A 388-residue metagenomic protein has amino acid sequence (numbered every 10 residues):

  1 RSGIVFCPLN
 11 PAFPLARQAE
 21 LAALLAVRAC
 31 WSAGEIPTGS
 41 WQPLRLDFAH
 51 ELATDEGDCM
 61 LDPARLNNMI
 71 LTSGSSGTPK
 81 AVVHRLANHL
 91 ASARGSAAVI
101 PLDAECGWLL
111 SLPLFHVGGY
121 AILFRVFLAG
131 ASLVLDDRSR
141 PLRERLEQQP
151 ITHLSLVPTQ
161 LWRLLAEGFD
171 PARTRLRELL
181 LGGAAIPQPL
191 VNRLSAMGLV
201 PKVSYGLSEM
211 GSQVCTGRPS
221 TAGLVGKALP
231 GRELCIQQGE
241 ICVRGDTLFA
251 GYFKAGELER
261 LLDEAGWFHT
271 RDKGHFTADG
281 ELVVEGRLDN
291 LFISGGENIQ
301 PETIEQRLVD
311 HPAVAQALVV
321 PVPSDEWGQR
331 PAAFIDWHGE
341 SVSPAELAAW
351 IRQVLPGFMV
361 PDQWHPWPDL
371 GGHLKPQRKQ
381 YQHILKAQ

Functional and structural regions predicted by a protein language model:
R1-W31, K80-V83, L110, S132-R138: Short beta-strand->loop structural element characteristic of the AMP-binding/adenylate-forming
G39-L66: Flexible, low-complexity linker/hinge segments
A64-R94: Conserved AMP-binding A3 loop
L90-G107, L114-H153, E167: Conserved AMP-binding/adenylation subdomain of ANL enzymes
H153-L156, L164-A222, E233-C235: Gly/Ser/Thr-rich phosphate-binding loop
A228, Q237-A265, R287, E297-I299: Conserved ATP/PPi-binding loop(s) of AMP-dependent carboxylate-activating enzymes
G245, K273-M359: AMP-binding/adenylate-forming catalytic core of the ANL superfamily
L355-P376: AMP-binding/adenylate-forming catalytic domain of the ANL superfamily
